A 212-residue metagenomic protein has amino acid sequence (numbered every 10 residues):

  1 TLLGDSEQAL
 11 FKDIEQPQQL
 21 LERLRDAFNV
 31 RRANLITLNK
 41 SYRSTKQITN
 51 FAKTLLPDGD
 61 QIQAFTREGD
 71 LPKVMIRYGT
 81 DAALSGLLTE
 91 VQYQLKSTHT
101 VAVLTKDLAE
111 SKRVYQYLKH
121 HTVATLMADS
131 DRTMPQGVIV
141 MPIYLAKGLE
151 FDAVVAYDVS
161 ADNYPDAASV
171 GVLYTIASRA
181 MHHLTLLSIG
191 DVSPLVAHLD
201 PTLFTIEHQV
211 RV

Functional and structural regions predicted by a protein language model:
T1-V212: Conserved helicase motor core of SF1/SF2 NTP-dependent helicases
